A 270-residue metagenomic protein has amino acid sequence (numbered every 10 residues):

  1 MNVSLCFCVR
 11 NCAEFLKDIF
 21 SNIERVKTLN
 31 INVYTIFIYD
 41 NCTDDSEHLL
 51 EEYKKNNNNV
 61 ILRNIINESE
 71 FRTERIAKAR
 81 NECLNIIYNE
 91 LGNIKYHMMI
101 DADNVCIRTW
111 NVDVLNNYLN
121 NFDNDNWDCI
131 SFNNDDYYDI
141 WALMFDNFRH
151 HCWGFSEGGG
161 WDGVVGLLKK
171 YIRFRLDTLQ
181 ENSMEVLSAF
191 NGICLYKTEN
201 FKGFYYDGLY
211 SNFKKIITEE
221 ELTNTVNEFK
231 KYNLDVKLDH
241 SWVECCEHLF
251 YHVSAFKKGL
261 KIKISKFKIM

Functional and structural regions predicted by a protein language model:
N2-F7, I23, Y34-I38: Hydrophobic targeting segments
C12-K27: Short, well-formed alpha-helical segments that are part of the catalytic scaffolds of diverse glycosyltransferases
A13, I38-L49, N67: A conserved acidic beta->alpha catalytic loop
E68-K78: A short, glycine-/small-residue-rich helix N-cap motif at loop->alpha-helix starts within glycosyltransferase
A77-Y96: Active-site nucleotide-sugar/metal-binding loop of Leloir-type enzymes
N93-T109: Short beta-strand-to-loop acidic/aromatic patch adjacent to the donor-nucleotide binding site
N104-I217, L222, K230: Conserved catalytic core of nucleotide-sugar-dependent glycosyltransferases
E199, F204-D207, F229-C245, K257-M270: Active-site donor/metal-binding and catalytic loop motifs of nucleotide-sugar-dependent glycosylation enzymes
